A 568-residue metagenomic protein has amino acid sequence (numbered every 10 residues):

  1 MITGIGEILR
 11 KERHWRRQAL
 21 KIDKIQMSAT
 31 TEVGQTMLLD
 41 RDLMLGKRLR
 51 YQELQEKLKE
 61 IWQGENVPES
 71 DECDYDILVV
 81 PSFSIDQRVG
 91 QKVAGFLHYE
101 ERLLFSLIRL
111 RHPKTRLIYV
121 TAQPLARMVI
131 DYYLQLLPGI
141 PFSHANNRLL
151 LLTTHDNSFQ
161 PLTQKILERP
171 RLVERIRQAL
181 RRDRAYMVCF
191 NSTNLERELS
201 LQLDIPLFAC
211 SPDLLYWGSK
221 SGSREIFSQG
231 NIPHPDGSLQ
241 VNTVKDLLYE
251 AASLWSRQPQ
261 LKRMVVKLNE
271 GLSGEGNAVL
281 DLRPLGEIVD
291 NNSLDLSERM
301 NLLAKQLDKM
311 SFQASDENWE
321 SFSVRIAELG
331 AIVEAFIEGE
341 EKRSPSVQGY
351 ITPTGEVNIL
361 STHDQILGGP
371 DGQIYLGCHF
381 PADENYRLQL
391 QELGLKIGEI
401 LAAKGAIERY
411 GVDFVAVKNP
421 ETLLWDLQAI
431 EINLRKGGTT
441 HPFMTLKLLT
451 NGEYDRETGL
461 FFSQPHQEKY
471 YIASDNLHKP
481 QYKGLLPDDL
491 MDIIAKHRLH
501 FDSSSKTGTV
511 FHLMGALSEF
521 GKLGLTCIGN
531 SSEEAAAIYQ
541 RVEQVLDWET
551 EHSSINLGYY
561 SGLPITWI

Functional and structural regions predicted by a protein language model:
I2-G218, G222: ATP-binding N-terminal substructure of ATP-dependent carboxylate-amine bond-forming enzymes
E7, N451-I568: Peripheral (often C-terminal) accessory segments that flank ATP-dependent C-N-forming ligase machineries
D131, L199-Q202, E250, E275-L282 (+3 more regions): Short acidic, glycine/serine/threonine-rich loops at helix termini
N191-S192, V241, E270-L272, A335-E338 (+5 more regions): Short, flexible loop/turn elements at secondary-structure junctions
S211-G330, F380-E392: Active-site nucleotide/adenylate-binding loops and adjacent lid/helix of ATP-dependent enzymes
D281-L285, I351-E356, V417-E421: Short acidic-glycine loop/turn motifs at beta-strand connectors
D316-E341, I359, D371-L424, S463-R498: A long amphipathic alpha-helix within ATP-dependent nucleotide-binding catalytic cores
L367-G368, A429-F443: Glycine-rich phosphate/pyrophosphate-binding beta-alpha loops
